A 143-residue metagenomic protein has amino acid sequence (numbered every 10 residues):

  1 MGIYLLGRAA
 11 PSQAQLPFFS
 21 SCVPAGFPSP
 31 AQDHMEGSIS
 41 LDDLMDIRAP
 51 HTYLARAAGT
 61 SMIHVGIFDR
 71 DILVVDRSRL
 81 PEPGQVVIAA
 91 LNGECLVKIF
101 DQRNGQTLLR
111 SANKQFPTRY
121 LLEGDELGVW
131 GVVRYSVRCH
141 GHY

Functional and structural regions predicted by a protein language model:
M1-I63, E94-C95, Q102, G128 (+1 more regions): Short, positionally conserved secondary-structure boundary motifs
R70-D71, Q85: Structural motif
V74-V75, I88: Hydrophobic beta-strand signal
P83-V97, D101-T107: Short, compositionally biased
L108-K114: Catalytic Cys-His active-site segments of thiol-dependent hydrolases/isopeptidases
F116-E123, G128-S136: C-terminal structural segments of small proteins and small subunits
